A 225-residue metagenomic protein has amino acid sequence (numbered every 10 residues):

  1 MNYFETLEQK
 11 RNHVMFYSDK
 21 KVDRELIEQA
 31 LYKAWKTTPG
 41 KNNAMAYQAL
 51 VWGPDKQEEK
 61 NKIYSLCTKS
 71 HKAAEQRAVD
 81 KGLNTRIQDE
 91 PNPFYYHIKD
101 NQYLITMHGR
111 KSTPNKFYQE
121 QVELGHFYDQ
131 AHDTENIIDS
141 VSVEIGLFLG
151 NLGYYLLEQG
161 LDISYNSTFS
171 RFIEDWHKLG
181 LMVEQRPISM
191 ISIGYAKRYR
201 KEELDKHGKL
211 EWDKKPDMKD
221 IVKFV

Functional and structural regions predicted by a protein language model:
M1-T106, R110, I221-V225: N-terminal amphipathic, basic helical "cap/leader" segment at the start of enzyme domains
Y3-M15, D23, R186-V225: C-terminal helix-cap and adjacent tail motif
A30, A34-W35, I105, E123-H177: Small-aliphatic-rich amphipathic alpha-helix that forms the alpha element of a beta-alpha
Y64-C67, F117-H126: Short, flexible, mixed-charge acidic loops at enzyme active sites
P93-Y96, H177-L181: A generic local secondary-structure boundary/capping motif
I105-V122: Short, solvent-exposed beta-strand-terminating loops
K111, F169-I173, K197: Acidic, glycine-rich active-site loops and adjacent beta-strand->loop/helix elements that engage anionic groups
K116-E120, T168, E202-E203: A short secondary-structure junction signal
